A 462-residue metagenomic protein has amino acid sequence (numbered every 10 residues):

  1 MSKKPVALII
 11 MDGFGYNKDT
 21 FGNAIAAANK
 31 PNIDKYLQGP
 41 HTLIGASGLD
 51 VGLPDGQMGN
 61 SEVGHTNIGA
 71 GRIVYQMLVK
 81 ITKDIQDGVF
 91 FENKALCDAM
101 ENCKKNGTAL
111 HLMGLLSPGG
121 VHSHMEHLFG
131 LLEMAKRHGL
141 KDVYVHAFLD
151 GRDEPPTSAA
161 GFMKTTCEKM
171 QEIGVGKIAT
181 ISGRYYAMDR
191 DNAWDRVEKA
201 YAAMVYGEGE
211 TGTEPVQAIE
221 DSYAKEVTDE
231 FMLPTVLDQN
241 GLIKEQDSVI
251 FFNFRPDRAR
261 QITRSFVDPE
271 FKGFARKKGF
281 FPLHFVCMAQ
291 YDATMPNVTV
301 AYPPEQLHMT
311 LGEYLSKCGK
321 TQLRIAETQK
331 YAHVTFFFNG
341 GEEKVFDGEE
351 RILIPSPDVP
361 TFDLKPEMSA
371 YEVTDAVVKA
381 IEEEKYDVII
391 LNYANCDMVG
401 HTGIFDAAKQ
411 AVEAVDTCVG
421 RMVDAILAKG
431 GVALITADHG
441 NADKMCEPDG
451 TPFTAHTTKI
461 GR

Functional and structural regions predicted by a protein language model:
M1-R462: Feature captures the catalytic ectodomains and active-site-proximal regions of enzymes that hydrolyze or transfer
